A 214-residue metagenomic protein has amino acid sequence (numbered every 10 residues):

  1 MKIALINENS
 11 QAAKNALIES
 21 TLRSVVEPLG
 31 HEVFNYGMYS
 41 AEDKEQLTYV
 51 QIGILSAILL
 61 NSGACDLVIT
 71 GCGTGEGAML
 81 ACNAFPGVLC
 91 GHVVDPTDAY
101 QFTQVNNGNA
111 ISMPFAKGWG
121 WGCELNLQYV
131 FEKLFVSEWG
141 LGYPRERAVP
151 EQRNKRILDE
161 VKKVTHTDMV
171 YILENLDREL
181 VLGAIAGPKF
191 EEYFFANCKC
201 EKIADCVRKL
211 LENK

Functional and structural regions predicted by a protein language model:
A4-L17, Y100-K214: C-terminal binding/interaction regions
K14-L29: Short, solvent-exposed amphipathic alpha-helices that sit in or adjacent to ligand/effector-binding or catalytic
L29-Q46: A short beta-strand-loop structural module common to alpha/beta enzyme folds
Y49-L67: Short, structured active-site "lid" loops
C65-G71, C90: A short, small-residue-rich loop immediately preceding and capping a beta-strand
C72-E76: Gly/Ser-rich catalytic serine loop of serine hydrolases
G77-C90, V94-D95: Short Gly/Thr/Asp-enriched flexible loops that form oxyanion-binding sites at enzyme active sites
